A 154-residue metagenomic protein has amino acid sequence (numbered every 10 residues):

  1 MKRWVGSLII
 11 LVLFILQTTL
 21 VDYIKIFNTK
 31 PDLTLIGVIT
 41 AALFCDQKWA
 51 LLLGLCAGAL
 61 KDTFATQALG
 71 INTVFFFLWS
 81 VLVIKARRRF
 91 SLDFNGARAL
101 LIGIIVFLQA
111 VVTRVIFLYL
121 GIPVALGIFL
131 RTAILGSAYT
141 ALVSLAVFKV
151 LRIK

Functional and structural regions predicted by a protein language model:
M1-K154: Terminal, non-globular segments
